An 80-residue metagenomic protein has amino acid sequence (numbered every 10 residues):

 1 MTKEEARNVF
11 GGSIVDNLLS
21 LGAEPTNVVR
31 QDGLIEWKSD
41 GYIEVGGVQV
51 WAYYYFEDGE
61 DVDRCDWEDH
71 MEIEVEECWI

Functional and structural regions predicted by a protein language model:
M1-N8, E76-I80: Short intrinsically disordered terminal tails
R7, V15-D16: Generic detector of well-ordered alpha-helical segments enriched in charged/polar residues, highlighting helical
N17-I80: Acidic, low-complexity, intrinsically disordered interaction modules
